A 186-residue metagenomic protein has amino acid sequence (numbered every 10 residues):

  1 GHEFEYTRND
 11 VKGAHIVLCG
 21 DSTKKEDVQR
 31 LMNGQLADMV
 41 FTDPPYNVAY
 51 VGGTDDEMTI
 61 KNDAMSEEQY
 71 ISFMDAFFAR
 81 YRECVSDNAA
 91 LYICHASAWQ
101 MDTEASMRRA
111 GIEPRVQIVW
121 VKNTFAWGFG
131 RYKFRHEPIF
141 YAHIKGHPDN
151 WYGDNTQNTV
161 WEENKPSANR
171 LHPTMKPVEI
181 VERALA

Functional and structural regions predicted by a protein language model:
G1-A186: Core catalytic lobe of class I
